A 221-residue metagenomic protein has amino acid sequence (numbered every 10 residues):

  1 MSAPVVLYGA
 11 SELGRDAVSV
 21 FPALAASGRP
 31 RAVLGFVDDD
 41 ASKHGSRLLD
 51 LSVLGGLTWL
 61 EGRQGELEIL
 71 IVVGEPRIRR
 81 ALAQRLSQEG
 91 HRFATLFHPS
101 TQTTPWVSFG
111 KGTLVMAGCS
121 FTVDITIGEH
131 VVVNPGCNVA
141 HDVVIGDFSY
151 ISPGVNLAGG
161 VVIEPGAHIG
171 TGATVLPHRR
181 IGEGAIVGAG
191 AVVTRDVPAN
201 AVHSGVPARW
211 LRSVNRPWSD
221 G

Functional and structural regions predicted by a protein language model:
M1-L48, G56, E61-G62: Hydrophobic, well-ordered beta-alpha structural blocks that scaffold small-molecule cofactor pockets
M1-P4, P217-G221: Short, low-complexity, intrinsically disordered N-terminal peptides in bacterial proteins
E12-R15, R77-I78, V192: Short alpha-helical
V18-V20, L49, A81-R85, I127 (+2 more regions): Short amphipathic alpha-helical segments
A25-P30, S87-H91, G182: Short helix-capping segments at alpha-helix termini
A41-T103: Phosphate-bearing ligand-interacting subdomains that bind or position ATP/ADP/UDP/GDP/NAD(P) or nucleotide-linked
L96-S204, A208-L211: Structural signal for interior beta-strand "rungs" in well-ordered beta-sheet cores of soluble enzyme domains
